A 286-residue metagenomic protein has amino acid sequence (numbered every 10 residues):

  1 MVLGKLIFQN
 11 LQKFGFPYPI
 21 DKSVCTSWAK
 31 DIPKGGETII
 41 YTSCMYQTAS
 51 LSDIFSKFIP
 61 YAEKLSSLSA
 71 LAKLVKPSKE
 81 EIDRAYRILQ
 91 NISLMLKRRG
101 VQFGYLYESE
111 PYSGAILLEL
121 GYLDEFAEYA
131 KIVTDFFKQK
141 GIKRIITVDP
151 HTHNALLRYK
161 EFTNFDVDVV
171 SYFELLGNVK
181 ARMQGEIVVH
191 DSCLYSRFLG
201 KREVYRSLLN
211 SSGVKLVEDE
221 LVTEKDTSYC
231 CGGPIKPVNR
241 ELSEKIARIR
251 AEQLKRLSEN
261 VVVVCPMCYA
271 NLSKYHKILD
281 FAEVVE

Functional and structural regions predicted by a protein language model:
M1-E110, L118-T147, H153, Y159 (+1 more regions): Iron-sulfur-cluster electron-transfer modules
M1-L11, L242-I249, F281-E286: Ferredoxin-type iron-sulfur electron-transfer modules in oxidoreductases and energy-metabolism complexes
C44, S113, C193, C231 (+1 more regions): Short cysteine clusters
Y112, N154-R158, A270-K274: Phosphate- and divalent-cation-binding pockets in alpha/beta enzyme and binding domains that engage nucleotide-derived
T134, L242-E259: A short, acidic, amphipathic alpha-helical segment used as a generic capping/interface helix at domain edges
V148-P150, V264-P266: Helix N-cap/beta->alpha junction signal
F165-I187, E220-Y229, H276-E286: Short, flexible loop segments at boundaries between secondary-structure elements
M183-E241: Redox- and metal-dependent alpha/beta enzyme cores, enriched for Fe-S-associated oxidoreductases and cofactor-handling
